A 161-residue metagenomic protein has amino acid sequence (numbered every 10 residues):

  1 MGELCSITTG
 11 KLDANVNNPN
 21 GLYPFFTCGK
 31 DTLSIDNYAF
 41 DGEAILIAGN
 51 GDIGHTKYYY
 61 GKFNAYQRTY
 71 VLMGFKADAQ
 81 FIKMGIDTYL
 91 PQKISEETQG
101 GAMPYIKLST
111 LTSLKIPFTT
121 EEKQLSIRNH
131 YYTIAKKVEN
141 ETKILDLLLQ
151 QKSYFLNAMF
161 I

Functional and structural regions predicted by a protein language model:
M1-T27, S113, E121, I144-Q150: Non-catalytic DNA-recognition/assembly elements of restriction-modification systems
I7, N50, F75-A77, T119-E121 (+1 more regions): Generic structural motif
I7, T88, H130-T133: Residues within well-ordered alpha-helical secondary structure of globular protein domains
T8-K11, I53-G54, S126-I127: Short, flexible segments with low predicted structural confidence
T9-G10, D31, P91, S153: Generic structural signal for secondary-structure transition and capping sites
T27-P91, T98-L111: A short beta-sheet element
S113-I161: Amphipathic alpha-helical coiled-coil/heptad-repeat segments
